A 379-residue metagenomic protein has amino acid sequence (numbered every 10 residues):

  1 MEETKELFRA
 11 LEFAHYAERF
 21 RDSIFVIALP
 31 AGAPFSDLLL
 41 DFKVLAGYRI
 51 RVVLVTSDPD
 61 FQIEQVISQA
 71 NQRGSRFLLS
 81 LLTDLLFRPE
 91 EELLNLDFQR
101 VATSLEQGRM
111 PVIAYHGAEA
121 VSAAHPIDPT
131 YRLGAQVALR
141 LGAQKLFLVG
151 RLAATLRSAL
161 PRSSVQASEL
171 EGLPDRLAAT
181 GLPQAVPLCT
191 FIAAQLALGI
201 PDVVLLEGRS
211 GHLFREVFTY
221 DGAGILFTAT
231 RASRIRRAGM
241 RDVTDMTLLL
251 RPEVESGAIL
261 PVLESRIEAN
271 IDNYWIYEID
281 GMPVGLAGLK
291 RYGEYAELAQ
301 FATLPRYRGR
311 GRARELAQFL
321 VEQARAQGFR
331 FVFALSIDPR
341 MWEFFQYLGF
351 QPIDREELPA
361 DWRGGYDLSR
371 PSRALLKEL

Functional and structural regions predicted by a protein language model:
M1-P261, S265-R266, G309: C-terminal catalytic "cap/lid" subdomain
P161-S164, P283, P352: Residue-level detector of beta-propeller blades
I259-P305: A conserved beta-strand-loop-helix scaffold within acyl/acetyltransferase catalytic domains
D272, S369-L376: Short hydrophobic/aromatic beta-strand or adjacent loop that forms the aromatic wall/cage of a ligand/substrate-binding
Y307, G311-F319, F329: Conserved acetyl-CoA pyrophosphate-binding loop and the N-cap/start of the following alpha-helix in GNAT-like
A324-I337: Conserved GNAT acetyl-CoA-binding A-motif
F333-L335, Q346, Q351-R370: Conserved catalytic-core motifs of GNAT/GCN5-like acyltransferases
